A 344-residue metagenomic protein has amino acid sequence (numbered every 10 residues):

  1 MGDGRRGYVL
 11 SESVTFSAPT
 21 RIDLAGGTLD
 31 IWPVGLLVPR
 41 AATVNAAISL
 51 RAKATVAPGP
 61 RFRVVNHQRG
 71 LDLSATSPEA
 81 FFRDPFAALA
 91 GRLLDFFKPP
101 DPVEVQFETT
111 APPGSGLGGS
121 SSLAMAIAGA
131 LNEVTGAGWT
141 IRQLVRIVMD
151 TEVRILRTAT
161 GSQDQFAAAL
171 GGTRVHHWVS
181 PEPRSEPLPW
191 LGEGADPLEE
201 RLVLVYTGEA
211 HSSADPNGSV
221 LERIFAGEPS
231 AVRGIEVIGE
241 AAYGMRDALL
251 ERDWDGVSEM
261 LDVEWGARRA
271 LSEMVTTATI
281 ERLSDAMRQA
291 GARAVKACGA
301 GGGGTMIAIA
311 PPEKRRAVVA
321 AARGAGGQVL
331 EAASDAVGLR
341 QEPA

Functional and structural regions predicted by a protein language model:
G2-A25, L29-I31, L36-L37, N45 (+5 more regions): C-terminal nucleotide
A41: Charged catalytic cores and adjacent phosphate/nucleic-acid-binding surfaces used for phosphate/nucleic-acid chemistry
P102-E104: Residues at or immediately flanking beta-strands
P113-S115: Helix-loop-helix module between adjacent transmembrane segments
L117-I141: DPxDG-like acidic metal-binding loop motif
G303: Glycine-rich active-site/cofactor-binding loop and its immediate structural neighborhood
